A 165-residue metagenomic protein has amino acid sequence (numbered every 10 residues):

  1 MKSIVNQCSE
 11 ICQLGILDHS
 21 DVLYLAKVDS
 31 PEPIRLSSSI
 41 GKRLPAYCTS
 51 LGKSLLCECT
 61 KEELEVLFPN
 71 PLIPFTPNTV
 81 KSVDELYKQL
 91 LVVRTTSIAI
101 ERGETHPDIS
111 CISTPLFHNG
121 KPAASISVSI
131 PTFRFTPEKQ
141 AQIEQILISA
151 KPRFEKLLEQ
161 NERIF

Functional and structural regions predicted by a protein language model:
M1-V28, S149-A150, K156-F165: Intrinsically disordered, low-complexity terminal regulatory regions
N6-Q7, G103-D108: Short loop/turn motifs at secondary-structure junctions and domain boundaries
V22-V28, I34-S37, C48: Amphipathic coiled-coil signal-relay and dimerization helices
L36-T105: Short, solvent-exposed recognition segments
D108, A123-F165: Juxtadomain coupling helices with adjacent low-complexity linkers
S110-T114: Short hydrophobic beta-strand micro-motif common in sensory/regulatory domains
L116-H118: Sensor-regulatory modules in signal-transduction proteins
